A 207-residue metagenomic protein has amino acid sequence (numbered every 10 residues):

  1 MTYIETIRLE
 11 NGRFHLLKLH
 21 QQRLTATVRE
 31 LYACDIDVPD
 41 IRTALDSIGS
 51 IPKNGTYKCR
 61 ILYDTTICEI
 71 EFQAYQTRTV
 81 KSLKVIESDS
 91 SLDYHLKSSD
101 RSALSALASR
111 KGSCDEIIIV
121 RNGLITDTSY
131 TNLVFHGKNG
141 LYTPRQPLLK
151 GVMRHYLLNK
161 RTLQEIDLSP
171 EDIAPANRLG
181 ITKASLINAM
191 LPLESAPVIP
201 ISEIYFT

Functional and structural regions predicted by a protein language model:
M1-K58, L62-T207: Helix-start/capping segments and mature chain N-termini
